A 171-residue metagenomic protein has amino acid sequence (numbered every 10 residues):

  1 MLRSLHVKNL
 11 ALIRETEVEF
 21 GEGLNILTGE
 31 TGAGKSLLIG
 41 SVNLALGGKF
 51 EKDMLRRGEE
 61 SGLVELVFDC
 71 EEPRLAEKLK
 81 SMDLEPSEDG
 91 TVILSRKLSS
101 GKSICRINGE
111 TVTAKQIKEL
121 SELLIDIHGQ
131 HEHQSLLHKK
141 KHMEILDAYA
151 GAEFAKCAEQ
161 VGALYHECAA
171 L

Functional and structural regions predicted by a protein language model:
S4-V7, A11-I145, Y149-H166: Gly/Lys-enriched N-terminal cap/neck module of very large, oligomeric protein machines
